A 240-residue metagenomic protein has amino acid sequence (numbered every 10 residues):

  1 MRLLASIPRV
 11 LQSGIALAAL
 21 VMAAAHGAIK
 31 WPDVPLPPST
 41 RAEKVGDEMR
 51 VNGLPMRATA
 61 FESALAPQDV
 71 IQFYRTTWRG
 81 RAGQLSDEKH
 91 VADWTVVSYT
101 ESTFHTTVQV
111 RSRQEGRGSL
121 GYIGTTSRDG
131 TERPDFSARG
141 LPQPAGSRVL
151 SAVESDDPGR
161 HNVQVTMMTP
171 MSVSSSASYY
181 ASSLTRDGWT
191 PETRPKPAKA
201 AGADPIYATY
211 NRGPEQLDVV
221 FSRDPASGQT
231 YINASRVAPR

Functional and structural regions predicted by a protein language model:
R2-L11, A24-R240: An acidic-aromatic pocket/loop used at catalytic or ligand-binding sites
Q12-V21: Bacterial N-terminal signal peptides
